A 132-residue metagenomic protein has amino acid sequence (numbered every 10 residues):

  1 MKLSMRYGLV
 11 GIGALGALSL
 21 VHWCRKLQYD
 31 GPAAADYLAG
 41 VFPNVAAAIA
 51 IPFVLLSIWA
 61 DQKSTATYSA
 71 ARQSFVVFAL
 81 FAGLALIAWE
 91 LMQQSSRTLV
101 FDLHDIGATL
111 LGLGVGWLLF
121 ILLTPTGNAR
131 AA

Functional and structural regions predicted by a protein language model:
M1-A132: Bulky hydrophobic segments
